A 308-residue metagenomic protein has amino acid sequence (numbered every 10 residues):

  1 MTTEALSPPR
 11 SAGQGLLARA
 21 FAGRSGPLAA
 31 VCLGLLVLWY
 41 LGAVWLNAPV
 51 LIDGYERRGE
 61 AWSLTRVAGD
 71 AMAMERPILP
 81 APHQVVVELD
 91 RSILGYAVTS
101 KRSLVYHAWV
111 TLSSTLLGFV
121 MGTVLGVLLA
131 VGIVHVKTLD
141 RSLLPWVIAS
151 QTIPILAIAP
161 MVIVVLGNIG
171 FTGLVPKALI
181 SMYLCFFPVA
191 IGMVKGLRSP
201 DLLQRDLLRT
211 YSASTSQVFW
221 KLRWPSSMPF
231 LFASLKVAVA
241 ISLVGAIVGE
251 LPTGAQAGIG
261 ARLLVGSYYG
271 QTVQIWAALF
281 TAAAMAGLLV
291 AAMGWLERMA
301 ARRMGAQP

Functional and structural regions predicted by a protein language model:
A12-L51: N-terminal signal-anchor/first transmembrane alpha helix
A48-V120: Periplasmic/extracellular loop-to-transmembrane helix junction in inner-membrane transport proteins
V105-L117, D140, V147-S150, M228 (+4 more regions): Alpha-helical membrane-interface segments at transmembrane helix boundaries
L117-V147: Transmembrane-helix boundary motif in ABC transporter permease subunits
L144-P188, K195-G196: Generic hydrophobic transmembrane alpha-helix motif, especially the helices
L179-M182, S216-V248, A277, T281 (+1 more regions): Transmembrane alpha-helices
G192-L231, L263: Short cytoplasmic-facing helical segments at TM-TM junctions of multi-pass membrane proteins
R198, A277-P308: C-terminal transmembrane helix and the adjacent membrane-cytosol boundary/short C-terminal tail of inner/organellar
